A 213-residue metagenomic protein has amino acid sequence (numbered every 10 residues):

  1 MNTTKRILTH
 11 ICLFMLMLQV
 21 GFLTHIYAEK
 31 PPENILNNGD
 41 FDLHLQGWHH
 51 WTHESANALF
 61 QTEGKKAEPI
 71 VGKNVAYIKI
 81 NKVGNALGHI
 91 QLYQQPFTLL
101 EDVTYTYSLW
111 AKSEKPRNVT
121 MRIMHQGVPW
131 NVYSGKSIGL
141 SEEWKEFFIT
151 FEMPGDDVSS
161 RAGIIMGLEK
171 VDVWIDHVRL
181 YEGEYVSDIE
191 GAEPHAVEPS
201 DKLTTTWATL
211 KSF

Functional and structural regions predicted by a protein language model:
N2-C12: Bacterial N-terminal signal peptides that target proteins for export
H10-F22: Bacterial N-terminal signal peptides
H25-F213: Extracellular and organelle-lumenal recognition/adhesion modules and their flexible linkers in secreted
